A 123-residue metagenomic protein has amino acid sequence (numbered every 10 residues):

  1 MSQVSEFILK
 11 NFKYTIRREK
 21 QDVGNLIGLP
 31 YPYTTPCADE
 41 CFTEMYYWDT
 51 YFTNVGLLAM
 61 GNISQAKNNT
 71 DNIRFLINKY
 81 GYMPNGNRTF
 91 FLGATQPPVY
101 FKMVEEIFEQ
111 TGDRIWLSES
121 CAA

Functional and structural regions predicted by a protein language model:
M1-A123: Acidic, mature catalytic/reactive cores of soluble proteins
